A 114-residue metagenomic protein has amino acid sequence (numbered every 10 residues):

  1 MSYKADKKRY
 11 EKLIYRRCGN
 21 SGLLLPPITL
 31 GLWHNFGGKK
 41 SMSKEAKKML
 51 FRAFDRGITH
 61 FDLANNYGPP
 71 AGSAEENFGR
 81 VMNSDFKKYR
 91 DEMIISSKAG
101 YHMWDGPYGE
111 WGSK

Functional and structural regions predicted by a protein language model:
M1-S97, Y101: N-terminal binding-site loop/beta-alpha segment at the start of enzyme catalytic domains that lines or forms
G106-K114: Glycine/proline-rich, positively charged, aromatic-decorated active-site loop/lid region on the catalytic face
